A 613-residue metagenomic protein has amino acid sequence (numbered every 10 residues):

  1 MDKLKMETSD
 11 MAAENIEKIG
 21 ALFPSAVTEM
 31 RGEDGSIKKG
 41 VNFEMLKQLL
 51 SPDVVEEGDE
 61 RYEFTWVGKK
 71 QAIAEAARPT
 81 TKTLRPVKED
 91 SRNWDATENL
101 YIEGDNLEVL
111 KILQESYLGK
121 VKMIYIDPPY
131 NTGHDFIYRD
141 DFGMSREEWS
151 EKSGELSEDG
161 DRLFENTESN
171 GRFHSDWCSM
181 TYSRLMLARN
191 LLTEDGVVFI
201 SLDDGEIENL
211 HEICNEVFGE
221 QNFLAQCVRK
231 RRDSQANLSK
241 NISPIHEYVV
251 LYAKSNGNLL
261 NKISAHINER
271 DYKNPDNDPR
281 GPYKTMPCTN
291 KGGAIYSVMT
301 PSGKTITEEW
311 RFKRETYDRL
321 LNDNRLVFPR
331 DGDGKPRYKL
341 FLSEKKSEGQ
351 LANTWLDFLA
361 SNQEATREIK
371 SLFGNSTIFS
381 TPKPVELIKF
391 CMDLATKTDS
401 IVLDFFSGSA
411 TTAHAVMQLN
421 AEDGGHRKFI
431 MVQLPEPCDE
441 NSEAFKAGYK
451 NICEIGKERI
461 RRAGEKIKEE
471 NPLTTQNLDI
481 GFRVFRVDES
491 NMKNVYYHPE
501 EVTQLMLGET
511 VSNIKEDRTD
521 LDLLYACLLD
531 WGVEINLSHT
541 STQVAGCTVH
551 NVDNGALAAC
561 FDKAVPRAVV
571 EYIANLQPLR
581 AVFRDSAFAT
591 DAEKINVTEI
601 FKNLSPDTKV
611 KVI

Functional and structural regions predicted by a protein language model:
M1-N42: N-terminal low-complexity, Ser/Thr- and acidic-residue-enriched intrinsically disordered segments
D2, Q418-I613: PRPP-dependent phosphoribosyltransferase catalytic core
V27-T28, N261-K262, L326-P329, I535-S541: Short secondary-structure junctions
G32-I37, D333-P336, S538-H550: Short linear loop/turn motifs
I37-I401, D423, L434-D439, T475: Class I S-adenosyl-L-methionine
L113-Y117, A410, E571-Y572: Short amphipathic alpha-helix with an adjacent loop that forms part of the alpha/beta core around
I126-P129, S400-L419, L528: A phosphate-binding catalytic loop at a beta-strand-loop-alpha-helix junction that coordinates phosphoryl groups
A225-V228, S407, K428-M431: Beta-strand segments within the central parallel beta-sheet cores of soluble alpha/beta enzyme folds
